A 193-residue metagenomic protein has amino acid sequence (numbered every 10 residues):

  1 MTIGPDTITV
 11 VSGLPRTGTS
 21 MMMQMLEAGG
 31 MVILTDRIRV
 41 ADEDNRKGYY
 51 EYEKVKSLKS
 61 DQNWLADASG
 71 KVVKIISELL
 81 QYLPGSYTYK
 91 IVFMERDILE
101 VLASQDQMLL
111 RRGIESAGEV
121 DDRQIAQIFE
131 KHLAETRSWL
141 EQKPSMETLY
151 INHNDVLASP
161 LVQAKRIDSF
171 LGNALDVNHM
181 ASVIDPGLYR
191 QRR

Functional and structural regions predicted by a protein language model:
M1-S69, V183-R193: PAPS-dependent sulfotransferase catalytic core
T35-I38, T148, G172-V183: Short, surface-exposed acidic
R37-R39, V55-D61, E78, S104-M108 (+4 more regions): A generic structural micro-environment signature that highlights single residues at secondary-structure boundaries
V72-L175: PAPS-dependent sulfotransferase catalytic domain
